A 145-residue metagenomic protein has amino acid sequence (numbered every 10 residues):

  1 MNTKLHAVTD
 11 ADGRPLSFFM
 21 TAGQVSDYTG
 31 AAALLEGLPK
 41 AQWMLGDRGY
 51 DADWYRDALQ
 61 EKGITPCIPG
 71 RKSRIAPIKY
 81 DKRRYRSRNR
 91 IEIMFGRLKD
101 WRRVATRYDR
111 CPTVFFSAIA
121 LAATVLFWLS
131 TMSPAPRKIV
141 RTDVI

Functional and structural regions predicted by a protein language model:
M1-S73, A122-A123, A135-I145: Polybasic low-complexity intrinsically disordered regions
G37-L38, D81-R83: Short hydrophobic "helix-edge" motifs at membrane interfaces and signal-peptide entry regions
R56-G63, K82-I145: Basic, amphipathic alpha-helical segments enriched in Lys/Arg and hydrophobic/aromatic residues
A76-P77: Short, conserved micro-motifs composed of acidic
